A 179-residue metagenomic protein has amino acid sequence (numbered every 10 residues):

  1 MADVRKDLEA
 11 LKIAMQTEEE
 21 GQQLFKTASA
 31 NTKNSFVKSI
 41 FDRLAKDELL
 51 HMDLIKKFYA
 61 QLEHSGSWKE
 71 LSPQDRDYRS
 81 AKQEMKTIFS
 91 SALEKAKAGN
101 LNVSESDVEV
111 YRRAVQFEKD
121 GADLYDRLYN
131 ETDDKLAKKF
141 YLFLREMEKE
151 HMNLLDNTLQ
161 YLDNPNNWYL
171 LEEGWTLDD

Functional and structural regions predicted by a protein language model:
M1-D179: Non-heme di-metal
